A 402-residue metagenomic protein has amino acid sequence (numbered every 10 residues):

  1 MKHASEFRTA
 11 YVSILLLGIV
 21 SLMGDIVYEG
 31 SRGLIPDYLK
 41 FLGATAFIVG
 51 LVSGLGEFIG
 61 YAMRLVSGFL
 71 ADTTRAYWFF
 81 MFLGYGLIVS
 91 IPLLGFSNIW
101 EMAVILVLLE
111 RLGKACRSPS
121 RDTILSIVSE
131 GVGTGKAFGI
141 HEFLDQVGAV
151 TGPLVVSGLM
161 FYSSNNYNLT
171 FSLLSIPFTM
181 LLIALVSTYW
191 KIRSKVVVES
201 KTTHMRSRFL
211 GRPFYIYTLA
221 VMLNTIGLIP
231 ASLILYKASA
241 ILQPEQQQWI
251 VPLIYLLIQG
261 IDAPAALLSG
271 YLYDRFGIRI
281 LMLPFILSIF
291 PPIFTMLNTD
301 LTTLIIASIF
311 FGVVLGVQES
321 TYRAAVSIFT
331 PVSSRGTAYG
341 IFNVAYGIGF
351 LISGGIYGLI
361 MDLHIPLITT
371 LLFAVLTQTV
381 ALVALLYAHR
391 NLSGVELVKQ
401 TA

Functional and structural regions predicted by a protein language model:
M1-Y11, I192-A220: Juxtamembrane intracellular "pre-TM" segments in multi-pass secondary transporters
A4-E57, Y215-P244, V251: Helix-loop boundary and gating motifs at the non-cytosolic
D37, F41, T151-L169, I352-L367: Transmembrane alpha-helix termini and helix-breaking/packing motifs in multi-pass membrane transporters
M63-R75, M160, A265-G277, M361-D362: Helix-to-loop junctions at the C-terminal end of transmembrane segments in multipass secondary transporters
F79-L93, S175, R279-F294, V375: Structural signature of the two symmetry-related core transmembrane helices
L94-V107, M296-A307: Helix-loop junctions at membrane interfaces in 12-TM secondary transporters
C116-S129, V317-T330: Intracellular juxtamembrane helix-capping segments at the cytosolic ends of symmetry-related transmembrane helices
L169-V186, T370-L386: Symmetry-related core transmembrane helices of the 12-TM Major Facilitator Superfamily/SLC fold
